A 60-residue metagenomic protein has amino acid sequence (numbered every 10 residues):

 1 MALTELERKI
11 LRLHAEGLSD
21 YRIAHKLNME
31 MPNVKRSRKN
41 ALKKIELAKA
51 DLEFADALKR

Functional and structural regions predicted by a protein language model:
M1-E7: Short helix-coil-helix linker/hinge
I10, I23-H25, V34: Hydrophobic positions on the alpha-helical face of helix-turn-helix-like DNA-binding modules
L13-L18: Short helix-to-turn junction characteristic of helix-turn-helix DNA-binding domains, especially the helix
S19, N28-N33: Helix-turn-helix DNA-binding motif, specifically the short coil turn and the N-cap/start of the second
S37-N40, K44: Residues within the DNA-recognition helix of helix-turn-helix
A50-R60: Short, basic, alpha-helical segments at the C-terminal edge of helix-turn-helix-like DNA-binding modules
